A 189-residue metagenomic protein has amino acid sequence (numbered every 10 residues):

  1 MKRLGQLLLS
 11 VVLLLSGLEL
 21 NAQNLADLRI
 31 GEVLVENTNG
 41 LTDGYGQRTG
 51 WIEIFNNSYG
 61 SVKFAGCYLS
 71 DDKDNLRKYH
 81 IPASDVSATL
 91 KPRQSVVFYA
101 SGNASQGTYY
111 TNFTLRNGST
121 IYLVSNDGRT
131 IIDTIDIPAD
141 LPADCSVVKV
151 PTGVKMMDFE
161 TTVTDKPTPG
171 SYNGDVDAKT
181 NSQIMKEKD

Functional and structural regions predicted by a protein language model:
M1-L8: Bacterial N-terminal signal peptides that target proteins for export
L8-S16: Bacterial N-terminal signal peptides
L13, T161-T162: Post-cleavage N-terminal segment of exported redox proteins
A22-F159, D175-D189: Activation on beta-sandwich/Ig-like modules and their edge loops
V163-P167: A flexible loop/linker signature enriched in serine peptidases of the S9 family
